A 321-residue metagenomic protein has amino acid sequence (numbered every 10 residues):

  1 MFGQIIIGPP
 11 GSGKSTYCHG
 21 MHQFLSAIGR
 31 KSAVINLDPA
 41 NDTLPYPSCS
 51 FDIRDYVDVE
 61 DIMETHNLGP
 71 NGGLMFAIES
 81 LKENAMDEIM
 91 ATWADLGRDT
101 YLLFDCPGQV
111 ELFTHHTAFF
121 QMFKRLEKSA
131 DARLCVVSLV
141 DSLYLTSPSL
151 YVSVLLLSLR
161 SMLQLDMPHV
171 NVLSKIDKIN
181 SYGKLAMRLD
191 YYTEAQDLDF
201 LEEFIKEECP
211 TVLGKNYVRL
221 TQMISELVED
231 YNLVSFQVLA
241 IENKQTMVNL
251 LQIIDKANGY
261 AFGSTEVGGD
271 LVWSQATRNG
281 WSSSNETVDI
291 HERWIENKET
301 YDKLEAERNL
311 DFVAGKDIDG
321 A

Functional and structural regions predicted by a protein language model:
M1-A27, A33, N71, N84 (+5 more regions): P-loop NTP-binding site
M1-I7, S12, T16-C135: Nucleotide-state-sensitive switch-loop elements of NTP-binding domains
P39-D42, G108-V110, S142-T146, K175-N180 (+1 more regions): Conserved nucleotide-binding/hydrolysis micro-motifs of P-loop NTPases
R54-V57, V140, L173, A240: Residues at the C-termini of beta-strands that transition into short coil/loop
I78-S80, L112, T146-S149, K215: Short, flexible loop segments at the rims of nucleotide/cofactor-binding pockets, characterized by
E111-T117, S147-L150, Y182-G183: Conserved ATPase-coupling elements of RecA-like P-loop NTPase cores
L134-D141, H169-D177: Conserved phosphate-donor/acceptor-positioning beta-strand/loop module used by diverse small-molecule
V140-L150, L157: Conserved, well-structured beta-alpha core segment at the onset of a catalytic domain
